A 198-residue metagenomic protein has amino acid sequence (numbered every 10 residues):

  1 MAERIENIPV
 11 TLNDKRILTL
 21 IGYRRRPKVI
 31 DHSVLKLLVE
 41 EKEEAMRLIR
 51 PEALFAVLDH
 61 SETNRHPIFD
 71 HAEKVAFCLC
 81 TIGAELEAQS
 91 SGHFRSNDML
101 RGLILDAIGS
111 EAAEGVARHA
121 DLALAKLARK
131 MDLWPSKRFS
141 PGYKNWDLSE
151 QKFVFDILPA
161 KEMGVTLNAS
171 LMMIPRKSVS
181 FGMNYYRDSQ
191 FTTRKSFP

Functional and structural regions predicted by a protein language model:
M1-R101: Active-site helix-to-loop segments that bind/position phosphate- or nucleotide-bearing substrates and donors across
I17, A45, S90-S91, I104 (+3 more regions): Generic structural signal of hydrophobic/aromatic residues within well-ordered alpha-helices of folded domains
I30-L37, L105-I108, A112, V116 (+1 more regions): Catalytic cores of large soluble enzymes that bind and process phosphate-bearing ligands
L37, E41-A45, V116, A120 (+2 more regions): General structural feature for long, well-ordered alpha-helical segments within catalytic domains of soluble enzymes
E43-P51, A125, R129, P159: Generic secondary-structure signature for well-ordered alpha-helical cores
H60-T63, P67, L100, K130 (+2 more regions): Charge-rich, low-complexity amphipathic helices in intrinsically disordered tails/linkers adjacent to domains
F69-P141: Conserved mixed alpha/beta catalytic, RNA-binding, or beta-rich assembly cores of soluble enzyme, regulatory
I82, M131-P198: Short terminal or interdomain "cap/linker" segment that borders an active site or interface and mediates
